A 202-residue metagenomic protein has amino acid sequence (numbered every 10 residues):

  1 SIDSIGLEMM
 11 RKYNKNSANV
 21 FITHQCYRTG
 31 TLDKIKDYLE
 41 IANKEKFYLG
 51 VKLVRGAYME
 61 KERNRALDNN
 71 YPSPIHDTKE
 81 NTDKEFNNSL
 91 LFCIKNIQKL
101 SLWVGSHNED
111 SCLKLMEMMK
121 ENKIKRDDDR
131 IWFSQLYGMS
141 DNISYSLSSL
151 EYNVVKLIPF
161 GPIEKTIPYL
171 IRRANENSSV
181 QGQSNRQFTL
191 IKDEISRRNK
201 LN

Functional and structural regions predicted by a protein language model:
S1-N202: Positively charged, amphipathic and often flexible ligand-engagement surfaces
